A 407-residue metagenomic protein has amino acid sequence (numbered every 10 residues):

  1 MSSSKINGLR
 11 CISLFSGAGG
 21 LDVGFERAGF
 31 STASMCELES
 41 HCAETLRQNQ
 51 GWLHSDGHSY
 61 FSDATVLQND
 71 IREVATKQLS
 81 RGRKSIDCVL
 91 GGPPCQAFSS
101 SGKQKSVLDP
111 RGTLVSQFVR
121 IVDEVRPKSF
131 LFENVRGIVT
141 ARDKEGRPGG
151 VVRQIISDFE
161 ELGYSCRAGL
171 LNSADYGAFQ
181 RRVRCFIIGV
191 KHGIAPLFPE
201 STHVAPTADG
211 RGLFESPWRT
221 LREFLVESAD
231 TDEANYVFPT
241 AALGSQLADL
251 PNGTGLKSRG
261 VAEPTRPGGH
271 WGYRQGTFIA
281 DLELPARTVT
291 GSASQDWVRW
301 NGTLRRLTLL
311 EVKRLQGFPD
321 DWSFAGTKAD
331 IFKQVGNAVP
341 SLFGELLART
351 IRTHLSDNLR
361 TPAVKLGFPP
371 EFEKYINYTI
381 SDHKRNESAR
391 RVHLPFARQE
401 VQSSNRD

Functional and structural regions predicted by a protein language model:
M1-T32, D158, R184-D407: S-adenosyl-L-methionine-dependent DNA methyltransferase catalytic core
S2-K128, V135-R153: Core alpha/beta nucleotide-donor-binding catalytic domains of modification enzymes
Q50, P93, V139-R142, F159 (+4 more regions): A generic secondary-structure signal for well-formed alpha-helical elements
L79-R81, G177-Q180: Short glycine-biased active-site loop of nucleotidyltransferases that positions the nucleotide triphosphate and helps
G82, S173-D175, R274-T277: Short, P/G- and charge-enriched loop/turn segments at secondary-structure junctions
R126-K128, Y164, V183: A short helix->loop->beta-strand "cap" motif at the edges of active sites that frequently abuts
R136, Y164-D175: Conserved S-adenosyl-L-methionine
A141-L162, R181-F186, V190-G193: Short, electropositive alpha-helical surface patch
